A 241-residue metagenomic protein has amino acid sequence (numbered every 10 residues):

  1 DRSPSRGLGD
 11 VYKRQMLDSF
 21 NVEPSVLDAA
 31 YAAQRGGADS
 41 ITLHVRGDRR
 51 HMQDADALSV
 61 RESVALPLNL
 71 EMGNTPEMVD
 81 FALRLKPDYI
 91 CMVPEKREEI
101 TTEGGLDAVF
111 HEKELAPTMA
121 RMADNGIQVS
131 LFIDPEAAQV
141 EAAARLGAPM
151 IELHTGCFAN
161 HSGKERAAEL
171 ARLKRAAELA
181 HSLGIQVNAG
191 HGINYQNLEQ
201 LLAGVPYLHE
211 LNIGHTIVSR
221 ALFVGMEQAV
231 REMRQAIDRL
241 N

Functional and structural regions predicted by a protein language model:
D1-L8, Y12: Single conserved hydrophobic/aromatic residue that forms the stacking wall/gate of nucleotide- or nucleobase-binding
G9-D10, H51, L70-P76, L131-A137 (+1 more regions): Glycine-rich beta-to-alpha transition loops that act as phosphate-gripper elements at the mouths of alpha/beta enzyme
R14-L17, D39-S59, P94-D107, T155-K164: Glycine-rich, proline-tolerant flexible connector loops at the mouths of alpha/beta enzymes
R50-P76, F110-Q128, A168-N188, M233-I237: Alpha-helix-loop-beta-strand connector modules within alpha/beta enzyme cores
P76-R84, E136-R145, I193-L208: Catalytic cores of alpha/beta
C91-E99, I151-H161, L208-G225: Glycine-rich phosphate-binding active-site loops on the catalytic face of alpha/beta enzymes
G104, R220-N241: C-terminal helical cap(s) of enzyme catalytic domains, especially alpha/beta-barrels
Q128-A180: Histidine/lysine/aspartate-rich catalytic loop segments that bind and position anionic ligands
